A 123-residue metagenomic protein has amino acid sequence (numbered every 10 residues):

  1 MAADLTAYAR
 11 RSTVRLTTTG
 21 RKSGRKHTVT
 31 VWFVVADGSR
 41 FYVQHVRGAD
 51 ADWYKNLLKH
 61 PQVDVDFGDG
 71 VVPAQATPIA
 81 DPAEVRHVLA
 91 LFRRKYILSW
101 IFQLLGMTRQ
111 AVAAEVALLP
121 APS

Functional and structural regions predicted by a protein language model:
M1-A3, T28-T30, F102-Q103: A generic local structural motif
M1-R15: Extreme N-terminal tail/first-helix region
D4-T6, F41-K55: Covalent nucleotidyltransferase core used to form phosphodiester bonds in nucleic acids
L5-T6, W32-F33, K55, L105-G106: Short secondary-structure boundary/capping segments
Y8, S23-R25, L57, T108: A generic structural micro-feature
R11-V46, V63: Short beta-strand segments
G48-L119: Short, structured beta-strand-loop surface elements
P122-S123: Short helix-loop capping/hinge motifs at secondary-structure junctions, enriched in acidic/polar residues
